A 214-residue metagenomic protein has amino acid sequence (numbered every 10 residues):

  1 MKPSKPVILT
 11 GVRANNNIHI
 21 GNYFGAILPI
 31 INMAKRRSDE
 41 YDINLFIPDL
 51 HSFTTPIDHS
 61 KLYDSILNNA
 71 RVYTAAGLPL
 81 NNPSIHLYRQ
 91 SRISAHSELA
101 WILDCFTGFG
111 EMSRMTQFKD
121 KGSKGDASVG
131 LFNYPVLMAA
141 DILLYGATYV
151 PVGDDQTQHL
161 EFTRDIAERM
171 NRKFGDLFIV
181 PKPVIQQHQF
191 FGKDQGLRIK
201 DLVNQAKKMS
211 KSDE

Functional and structural regions predicted by a protein language model:
K2-A140: N-terminal Rossmann-like or analogous alpha/beta NTP/dinucleotide-binding catalytic cores that position adenine
Q117-E214: Active-site cores that bind ATP or allylic diphosphates and position pyrophosphate for catalysis
